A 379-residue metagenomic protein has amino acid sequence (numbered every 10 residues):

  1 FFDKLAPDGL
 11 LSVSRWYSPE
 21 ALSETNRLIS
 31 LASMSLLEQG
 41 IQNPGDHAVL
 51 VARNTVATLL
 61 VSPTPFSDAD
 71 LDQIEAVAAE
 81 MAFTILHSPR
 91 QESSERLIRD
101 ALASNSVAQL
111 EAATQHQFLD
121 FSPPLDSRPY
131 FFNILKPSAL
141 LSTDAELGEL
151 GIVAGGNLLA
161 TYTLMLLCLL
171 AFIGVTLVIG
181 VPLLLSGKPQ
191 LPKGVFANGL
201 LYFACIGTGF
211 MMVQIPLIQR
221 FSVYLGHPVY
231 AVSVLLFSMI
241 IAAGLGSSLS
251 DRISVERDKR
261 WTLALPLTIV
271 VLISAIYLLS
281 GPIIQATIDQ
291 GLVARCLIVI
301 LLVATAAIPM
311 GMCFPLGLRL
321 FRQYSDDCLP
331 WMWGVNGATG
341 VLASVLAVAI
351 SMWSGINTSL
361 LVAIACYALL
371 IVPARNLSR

Functional and structural regions predicted by a protein language model:
F1-R379: Alpha-helical transmembrane segments of multi-pass membrane proteins
